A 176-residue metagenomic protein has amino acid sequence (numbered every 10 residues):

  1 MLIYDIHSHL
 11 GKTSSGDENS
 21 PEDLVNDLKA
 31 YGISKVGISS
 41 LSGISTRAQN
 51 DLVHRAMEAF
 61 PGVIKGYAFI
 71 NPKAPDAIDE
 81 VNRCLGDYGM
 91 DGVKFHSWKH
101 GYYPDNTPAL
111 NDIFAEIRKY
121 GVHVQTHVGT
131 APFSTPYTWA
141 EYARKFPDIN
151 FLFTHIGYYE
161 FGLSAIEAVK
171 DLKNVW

Functional and structural regions predicted by a protein language model:
M1-H54: An N-terminally biased module of ancient metal coordination in phosphate/nucleic-acid-related enzymes
L10-S14, G43-T46, P72-D76, W98-G101 (+2 more regions): Active-site environment of divalent metal-dependent phosphoester hydrolases
N19-L24, R47-R55, D76-E80, P136-W139 (+1 more regions): Alpha-helical scaffolding within the catalytic cores of extracellular/periplasmic polymer-degrading hydrolases
E22, A30, Y103-P104, P108 (+1 more regions): Intrinsically disordered, low-complexity regions
L28, M57-P61, L85, A143-R144 (+1 more regions): N-terminal cationic-hydrophobic initiation segments that often serve targeting/anchoring roles
S34-K35, G43, R47-V124, V128 (+1 more regions): Active-site gating/metal-coordination segments in enzymes
D91-G92, N106-W176: Catalytic pocket-lining loop regions of alpha/beta-barrel enzymes, especially the amidohydrolase/enolase/GH5 lineages
